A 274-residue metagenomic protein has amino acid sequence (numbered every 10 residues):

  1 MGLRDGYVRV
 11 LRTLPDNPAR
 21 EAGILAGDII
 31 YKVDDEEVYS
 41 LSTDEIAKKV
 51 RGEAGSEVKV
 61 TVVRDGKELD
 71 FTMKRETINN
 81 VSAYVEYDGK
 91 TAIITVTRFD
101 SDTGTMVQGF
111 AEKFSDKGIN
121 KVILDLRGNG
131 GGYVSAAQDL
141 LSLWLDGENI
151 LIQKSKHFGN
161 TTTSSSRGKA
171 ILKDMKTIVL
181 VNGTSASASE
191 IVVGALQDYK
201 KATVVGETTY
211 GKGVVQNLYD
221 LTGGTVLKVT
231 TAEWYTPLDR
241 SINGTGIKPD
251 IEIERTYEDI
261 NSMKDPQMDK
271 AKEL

Functional and structural regions predicted by a protein language model:
M1-R9, T72: PDZ/PDZ-like peptide-tail recognition elements
L11-L14, R20-A22, A26, D34-E37 (+2 more regions): Cleft-lining beta-strand/loop regions that shape enzyme active-site pockets
I171-V179, G224-W234: A polyampholytic, Gly/Pro-enriched intrinsically disordered region
Q216, K228-E258: Conserved P-loop NTPase
D250-R255, I260-L274: Conserved helicase C-terminal RecA-like lobe
